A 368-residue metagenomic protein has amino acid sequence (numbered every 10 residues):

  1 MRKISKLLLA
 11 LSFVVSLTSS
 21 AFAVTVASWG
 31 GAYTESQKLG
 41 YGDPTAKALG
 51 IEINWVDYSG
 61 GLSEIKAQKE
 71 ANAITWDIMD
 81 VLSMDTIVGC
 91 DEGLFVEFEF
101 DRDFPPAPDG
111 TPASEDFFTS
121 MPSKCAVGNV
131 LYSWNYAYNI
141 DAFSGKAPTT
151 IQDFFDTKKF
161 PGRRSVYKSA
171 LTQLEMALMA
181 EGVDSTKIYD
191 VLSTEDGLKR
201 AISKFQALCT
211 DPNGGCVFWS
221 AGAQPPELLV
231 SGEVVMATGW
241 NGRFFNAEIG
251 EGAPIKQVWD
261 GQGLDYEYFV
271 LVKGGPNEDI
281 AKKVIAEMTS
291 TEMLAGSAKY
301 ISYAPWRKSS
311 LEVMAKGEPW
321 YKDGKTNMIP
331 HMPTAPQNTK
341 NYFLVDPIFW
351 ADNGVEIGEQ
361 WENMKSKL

Functional and structural regions predicted by a protein language model:
V24-G89: Early extracytoplasmic/lumenal segment of secretory-pathway proteins
G31-K38, T75, V81-L228: Extracytoplasmic ligand-binding site segments that recognize negatively charged/polar headgroups
A73-D80, F218, V235-W240, K256: Paired acidic/hydrophobic, glycine-rich loop segments that form the ligand-binding mouth/hinge of periplasmic-binding
T86-V88, A237-A253: A ligand-binding cleft/hinge motif common to bilobed small-molecule-binding domains
V96-A107, A126, A253-G263, V272-G275: Short beta-strand->loop
L198-C209, I249-K273: Periplasmic-binding protein-like
E267, V272-N341: Mature extracytoplasmic/periplasmic domains
T334-L368: Conserved C-terminal helix/tail region of periplasmic/extracytoplasmic solute-binding proteins
